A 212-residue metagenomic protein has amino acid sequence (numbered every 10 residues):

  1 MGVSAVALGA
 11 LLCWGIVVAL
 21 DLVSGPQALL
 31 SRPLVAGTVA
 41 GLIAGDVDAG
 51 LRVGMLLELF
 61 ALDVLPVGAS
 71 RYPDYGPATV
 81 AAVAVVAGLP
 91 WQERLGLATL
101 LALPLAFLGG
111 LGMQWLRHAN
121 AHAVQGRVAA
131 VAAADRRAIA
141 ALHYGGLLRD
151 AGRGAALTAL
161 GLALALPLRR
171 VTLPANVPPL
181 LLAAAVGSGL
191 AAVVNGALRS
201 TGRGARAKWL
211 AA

Functional and structural regions predicted by a protein language model:
M1-G9, A40-L51, V85-L101, L168-P174: Helix-coil boundary and interhelical linker segments in multi-pass alpha-helical membrane proteins
M1-S70: Hydrophobic transmembrane alpha-helices
G9, A140-A212: C-terminal transmembrane helix-loop-helix hairpin of multi-pass membrane proteins
A10-A19, L65, P77-H122: Short helix-perturbing small/polar motifs within transmembrane alpha-helices
A28-V35, R71-V80, R206-A211: Cytoplasmic-side transmembrane-helix entry/capping segments in multi-pass membrane proteins
L34-A44, T79-P90, D135-A138, A211-A212: Small-residue-rich segments of transmembrane alpha-helices in multi-pass membrane proteins, especially helix faces
V53-M55, Y72-P77, L97-T99, R117-V128 (+1 more regions): A cytosolic-side transmembrane-helix exit/cap motif
G96-P167: Helix-loop-helix junctions within the multi-pass membrane cores of secondary transporters/permeases
